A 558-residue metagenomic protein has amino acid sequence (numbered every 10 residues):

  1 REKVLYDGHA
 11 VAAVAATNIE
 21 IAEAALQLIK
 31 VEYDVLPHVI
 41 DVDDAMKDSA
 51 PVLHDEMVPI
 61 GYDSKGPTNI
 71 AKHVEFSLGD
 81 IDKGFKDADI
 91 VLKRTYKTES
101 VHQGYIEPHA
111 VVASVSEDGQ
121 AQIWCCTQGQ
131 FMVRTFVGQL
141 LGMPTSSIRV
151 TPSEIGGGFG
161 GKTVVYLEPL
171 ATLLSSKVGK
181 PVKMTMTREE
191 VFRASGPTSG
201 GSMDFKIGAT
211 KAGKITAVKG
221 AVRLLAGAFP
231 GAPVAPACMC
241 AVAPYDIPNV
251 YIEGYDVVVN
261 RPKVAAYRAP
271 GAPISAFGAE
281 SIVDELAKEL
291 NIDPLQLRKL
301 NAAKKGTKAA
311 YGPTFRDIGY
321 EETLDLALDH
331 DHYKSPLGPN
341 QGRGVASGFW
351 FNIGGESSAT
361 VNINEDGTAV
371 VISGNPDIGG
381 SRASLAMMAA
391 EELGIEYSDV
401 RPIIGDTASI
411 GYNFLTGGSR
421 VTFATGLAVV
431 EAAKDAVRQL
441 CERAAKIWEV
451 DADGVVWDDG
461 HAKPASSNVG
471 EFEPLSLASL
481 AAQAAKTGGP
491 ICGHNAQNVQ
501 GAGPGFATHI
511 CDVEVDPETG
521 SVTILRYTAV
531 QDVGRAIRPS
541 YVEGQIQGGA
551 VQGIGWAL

Functional and structural regions predicted by a protein language model:
R1-V530: Structural alpha/beta core scaffold segments of enzyme domains
V530-A536: Short, surface-exposed, low-complexity cationic segments
A536-V551: Conserved phosphate-binding loops in nucleotide/dinucleotide-binding enzymes
